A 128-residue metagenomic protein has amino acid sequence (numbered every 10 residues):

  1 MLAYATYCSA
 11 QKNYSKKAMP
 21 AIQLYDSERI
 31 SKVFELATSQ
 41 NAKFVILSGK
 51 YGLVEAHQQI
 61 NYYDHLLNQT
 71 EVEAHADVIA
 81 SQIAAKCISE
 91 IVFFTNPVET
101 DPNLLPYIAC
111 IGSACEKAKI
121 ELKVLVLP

Functional and structural regions predicted by a protein language model:
M1-P128: Peripheral peptide segments
